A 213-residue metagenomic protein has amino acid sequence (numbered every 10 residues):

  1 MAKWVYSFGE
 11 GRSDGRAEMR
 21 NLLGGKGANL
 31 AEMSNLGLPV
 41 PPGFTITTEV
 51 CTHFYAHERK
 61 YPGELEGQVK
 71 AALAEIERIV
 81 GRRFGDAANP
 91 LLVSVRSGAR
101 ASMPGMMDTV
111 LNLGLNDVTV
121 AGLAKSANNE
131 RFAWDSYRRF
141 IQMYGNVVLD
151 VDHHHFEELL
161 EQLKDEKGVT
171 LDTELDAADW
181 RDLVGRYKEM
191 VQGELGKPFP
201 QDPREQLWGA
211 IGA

Functional and structural regions predicted by a protein language model:
M1-A213: Nucleotide/phosphate-binding sheet-loop regions of phosphoryl- and nucleotidyl-transfer enzymes
